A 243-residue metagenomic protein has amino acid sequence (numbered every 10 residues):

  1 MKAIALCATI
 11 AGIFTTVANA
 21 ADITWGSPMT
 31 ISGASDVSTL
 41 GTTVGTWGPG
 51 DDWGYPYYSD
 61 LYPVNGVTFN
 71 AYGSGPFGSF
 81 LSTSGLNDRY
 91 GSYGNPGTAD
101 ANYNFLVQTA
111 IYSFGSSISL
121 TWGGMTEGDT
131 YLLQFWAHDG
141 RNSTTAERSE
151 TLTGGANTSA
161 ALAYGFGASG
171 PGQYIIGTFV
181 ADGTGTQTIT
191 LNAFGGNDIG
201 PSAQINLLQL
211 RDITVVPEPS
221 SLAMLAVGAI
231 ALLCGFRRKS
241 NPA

Functional and structural regions predicted by a protein language model:
M1-N19, L222-A243: C-terminal cell-surface anchoring/sorting signal
A21-A71: Extracellular carbohydrate-recognition regions
A21-S38, H138-V215: Contiguous ligand/interfacial binding patches
D60-G123: Surface-exposed, low-complexity/disordered Ser/Thr/Gly/Pro/Asn-rich loops and linkers
S116-I118, Y131, A146-R148: Short beta-strand/loop motifs in extracellular/secreted proteins, especially within beta-sandwich accessory domains
S119-T130, G177-G185: Extracellular and analogous surface-interaction loops
D129-R141: A short beta-strand element within beta-rich, extracytoplasmic domains of secreted/secretory-pathway proteins
